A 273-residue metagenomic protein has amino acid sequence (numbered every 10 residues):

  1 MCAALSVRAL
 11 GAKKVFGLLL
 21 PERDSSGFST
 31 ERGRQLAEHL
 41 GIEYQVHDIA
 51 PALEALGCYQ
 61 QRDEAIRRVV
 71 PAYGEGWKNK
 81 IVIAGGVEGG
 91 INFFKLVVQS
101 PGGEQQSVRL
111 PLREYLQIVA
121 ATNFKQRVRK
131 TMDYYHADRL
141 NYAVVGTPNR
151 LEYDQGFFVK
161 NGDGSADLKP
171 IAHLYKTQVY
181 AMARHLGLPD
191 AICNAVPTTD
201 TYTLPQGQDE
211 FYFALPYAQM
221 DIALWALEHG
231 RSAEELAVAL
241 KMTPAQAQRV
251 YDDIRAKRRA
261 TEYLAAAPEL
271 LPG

Functional and structural regions predicted by a protein language model:
M1, L5-R8, K13-F16, D24 (+2 more regions): ATP/NTP-dependent adenylation/nucleotidyl-transfer catalytic domains that generate, transfer, or process NMP-activated
P21: Acidic, Mg2+-coordinating phosphoryl-transfer loop and its flanking beta/alpha structural elements, shared across
F28-L36: Short alpha-helix adjacent to the SAM-binding motif of class I
